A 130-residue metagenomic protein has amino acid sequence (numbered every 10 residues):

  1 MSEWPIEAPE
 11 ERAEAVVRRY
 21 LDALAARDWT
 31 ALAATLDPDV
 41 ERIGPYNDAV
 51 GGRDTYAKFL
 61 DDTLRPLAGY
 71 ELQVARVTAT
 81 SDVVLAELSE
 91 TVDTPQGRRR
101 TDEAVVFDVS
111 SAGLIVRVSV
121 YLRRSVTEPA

Functional and structural regions predicted by a protein language model:
M1-A8, I43, A57-A130: A beta-strand edge to alpha-helix "cap/lid" segment located at domain peripheries
M1-P38, T127-A130: Short, low-complexity N-terminal intrinsically disordered segments enriched in polar/charged residues
Y20, G44-N47: Conserved short-loop catalytic and cofactor-binding motifs
D37-V40, N47, S119: Generic secondary-structure boundary/loop-capping signal
A49-K58: Short beta-edge strand/loop motif at the mouth of beta-sheet-based domains
